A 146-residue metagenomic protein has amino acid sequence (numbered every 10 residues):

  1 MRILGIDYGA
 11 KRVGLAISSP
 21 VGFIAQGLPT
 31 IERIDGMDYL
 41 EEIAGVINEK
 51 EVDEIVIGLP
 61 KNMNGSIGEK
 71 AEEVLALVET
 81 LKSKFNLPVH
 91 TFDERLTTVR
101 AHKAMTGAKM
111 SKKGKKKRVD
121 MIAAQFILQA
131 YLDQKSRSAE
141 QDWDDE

Functional and structural regions predicted by a protein language model:
R2-L4, A10-K11, A16-E146: Phosphate- and other anionic-substrate recognition elements at nucleic-acid/protein interfaces
